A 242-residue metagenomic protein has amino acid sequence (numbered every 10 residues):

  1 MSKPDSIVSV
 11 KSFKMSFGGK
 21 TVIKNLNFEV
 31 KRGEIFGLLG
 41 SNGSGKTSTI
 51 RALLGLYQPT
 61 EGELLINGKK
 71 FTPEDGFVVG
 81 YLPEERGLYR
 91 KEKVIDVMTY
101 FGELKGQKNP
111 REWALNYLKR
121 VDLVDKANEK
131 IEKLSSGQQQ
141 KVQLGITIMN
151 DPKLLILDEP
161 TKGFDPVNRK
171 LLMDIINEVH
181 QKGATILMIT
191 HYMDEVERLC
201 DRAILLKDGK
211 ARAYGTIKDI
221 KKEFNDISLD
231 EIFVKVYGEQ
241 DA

Functional and structural regions predicted by a protein language model:
G62-F77: Conserved ABC transporter NBD signature motif
T99, E103, N109-K126: Conserved ABC ATPase "signature" region
L155-E159: Catalytic Walker B motif of ABC-type/P-loop ATPase nucleotide-binding domains
V196-R198: A short, surface-exposed alpha-helical micro-motif characterized by mixed small hydrophobic and charged/polar residues
Y214-G215: ABC ATPase "signature
